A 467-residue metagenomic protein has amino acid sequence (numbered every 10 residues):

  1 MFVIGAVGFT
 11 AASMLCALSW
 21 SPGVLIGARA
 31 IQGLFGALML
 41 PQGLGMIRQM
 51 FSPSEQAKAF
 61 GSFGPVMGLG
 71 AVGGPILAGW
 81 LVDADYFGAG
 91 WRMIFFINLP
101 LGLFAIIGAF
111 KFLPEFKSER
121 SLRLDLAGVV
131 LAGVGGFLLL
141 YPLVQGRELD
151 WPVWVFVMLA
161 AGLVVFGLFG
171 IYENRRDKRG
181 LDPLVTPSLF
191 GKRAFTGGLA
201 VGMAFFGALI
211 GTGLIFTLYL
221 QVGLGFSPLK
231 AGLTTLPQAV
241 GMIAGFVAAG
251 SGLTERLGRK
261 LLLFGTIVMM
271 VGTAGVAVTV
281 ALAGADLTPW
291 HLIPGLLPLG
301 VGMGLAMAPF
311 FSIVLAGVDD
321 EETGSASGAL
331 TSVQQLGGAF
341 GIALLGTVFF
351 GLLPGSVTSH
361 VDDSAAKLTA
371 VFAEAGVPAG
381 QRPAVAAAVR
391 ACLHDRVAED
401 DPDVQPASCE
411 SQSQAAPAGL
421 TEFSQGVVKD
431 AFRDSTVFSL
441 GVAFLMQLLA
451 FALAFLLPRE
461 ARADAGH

Functional and structural regions predicted by a protein language model:
M1-A127: Helix-loop-helix hairpins in multi-pass membrane proteins, especially solute transporters
F2-G8, A12, A28, F35 (+10 more regions): Residue-level signature of the transmembrane alpha-helical cores of Major Facilitator Superfamily-type secondary
G8-S19, I31, F35, L101-G108 (+5 more regions): Transmembrane-helix signature of multi-pass solute transporters
L40, G45, A57-G73, T235 (+5 more regions): Small-residue-rich alpha-helical segments with characteristic i,i+4
L77-F87, L143, L220-Q221, G252-T254 (+2 more regions): Interfacial helix-cap and linker-helix signal at transmembrane-aqueous boundaries of multi-pass secondary transporters
D83-A200, A208, F226-S227, T234: Hydrophobic transmembrane-helix bundles of small-molecule transporters
V157, V165, N174-E322, F444 (+1 more regions): Transmembrane core module of solute transporters
R175, S312, F372-H467: Transmembrane-helix exit segments and adjacent C-terminal regions of multi-pass membrane proteins
